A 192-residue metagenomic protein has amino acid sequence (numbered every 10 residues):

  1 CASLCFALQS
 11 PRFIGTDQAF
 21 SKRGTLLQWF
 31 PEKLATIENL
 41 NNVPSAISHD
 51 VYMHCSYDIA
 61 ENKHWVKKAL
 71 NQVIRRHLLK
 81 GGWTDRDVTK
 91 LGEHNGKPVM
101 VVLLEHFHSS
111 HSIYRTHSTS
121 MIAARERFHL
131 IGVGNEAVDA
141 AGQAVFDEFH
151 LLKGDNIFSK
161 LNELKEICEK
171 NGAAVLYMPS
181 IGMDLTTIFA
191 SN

Functional and structural regions predicted by a protein language model:
C1-V99, Q143-V145: Non-catalytic membrane-proximal stalk/linker segments that position and tether the catalytic domains
V102, I167-M183: Short N-terminal targeting/anchoring amphipathic segment
L103-S118: A short, glycine/small-residue-rich beta-strand->loop->alpha-helix junction that serves as a flexible
L104, G134-E136, M178: Short beta-strand/turn micro-motifs composed of small residues that flank or help shape donor/cofactor-binding pockets
H106-S110, N156-I157, G182-L185: Short acidic, S/G/P-rich loop/turn micro-motifs used as interaction or catalytic elements
E126-S159: N-terminal strand-loop element at the rim of the active site of nucleotide-sugar-dependent glycosyltransferases
D155-N171: Donor nucleotide-activated moiety binding/catalytic core segment of transferases that use nucleotide-activated donors
L176, L185-T186, A190-N192: Catalytic core of nucleotide-activated saccharide and alditol-phosphate transferases
